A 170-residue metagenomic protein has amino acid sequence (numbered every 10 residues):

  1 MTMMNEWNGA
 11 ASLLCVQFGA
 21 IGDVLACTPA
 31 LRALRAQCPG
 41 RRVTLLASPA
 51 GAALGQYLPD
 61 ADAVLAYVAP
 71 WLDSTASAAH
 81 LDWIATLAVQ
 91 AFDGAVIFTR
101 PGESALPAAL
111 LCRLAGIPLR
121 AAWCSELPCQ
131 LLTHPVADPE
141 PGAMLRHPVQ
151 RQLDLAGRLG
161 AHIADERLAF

Functional and structural regions predicted by a protein language model:
M1-F170: Catalytic machinery of carbohydrate-active enzymes, primarily nucleotide-sugar-dependent glycosyltransferases
